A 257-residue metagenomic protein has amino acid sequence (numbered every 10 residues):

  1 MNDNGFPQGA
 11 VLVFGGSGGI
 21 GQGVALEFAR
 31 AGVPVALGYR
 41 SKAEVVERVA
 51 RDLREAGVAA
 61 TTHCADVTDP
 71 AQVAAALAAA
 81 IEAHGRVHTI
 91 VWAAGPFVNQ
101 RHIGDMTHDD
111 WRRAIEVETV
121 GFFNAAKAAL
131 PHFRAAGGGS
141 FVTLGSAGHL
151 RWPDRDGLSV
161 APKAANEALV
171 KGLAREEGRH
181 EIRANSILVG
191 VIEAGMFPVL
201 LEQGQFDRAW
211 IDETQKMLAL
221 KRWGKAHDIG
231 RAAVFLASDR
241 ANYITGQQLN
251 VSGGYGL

Functional and structural regions predicted by a protein language model:
S17-G19: Conserved glycine-rich cofactor-binding loop
V33-R48: Conserved glycine-rich Rossmann-like NAD(P)H-binding loop of the short-chain dehydrogenase/reductase
P96-F97, D110, V142-N166, V170-R179 (+1 more regions): Catalytic loop of short-chain dehydrogenase/reductase
R101-I103, T107-R113, T214: Substrate-binding pocket helix/loop in short-chain dehydrogenase/reductase
P131, R175-E176, N242: Alpha-helical segment proximal to the catalytic Tyr-Lys
G178, R183, I244-G246: Short, small/polar-rich loop/turn modules that mediate ligand/substrate recognition or access, typified
R222-V251, G256: C-terminal substrate-recognition "lid" of short-chain dehydrogenase/reductases
